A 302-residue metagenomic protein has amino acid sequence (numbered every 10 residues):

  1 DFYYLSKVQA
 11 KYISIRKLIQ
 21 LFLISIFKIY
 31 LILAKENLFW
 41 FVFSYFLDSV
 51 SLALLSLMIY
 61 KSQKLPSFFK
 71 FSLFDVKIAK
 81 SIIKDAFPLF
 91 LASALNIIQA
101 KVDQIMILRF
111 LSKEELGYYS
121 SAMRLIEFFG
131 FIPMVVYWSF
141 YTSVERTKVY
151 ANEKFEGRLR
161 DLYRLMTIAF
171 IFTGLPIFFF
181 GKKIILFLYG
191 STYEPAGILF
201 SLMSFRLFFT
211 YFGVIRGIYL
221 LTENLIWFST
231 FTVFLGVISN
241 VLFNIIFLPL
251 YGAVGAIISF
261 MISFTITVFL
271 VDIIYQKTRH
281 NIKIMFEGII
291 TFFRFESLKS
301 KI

Functional and structural regions predicted by a protein language model:
D1-R16, F39, S201-L235: Membrane-interface junctions at transmembrane-helix termini in multi-pass inner-membrane proteins
L5-S6, L65, I126-N152, E156-L159 (+1 more regions): Helix-loop junctions and terminal segments of transmembrane helices in multi-pass membrane transport/translocation
S6-K7, A34-K35, F110-K113, T222-E223 (+1 more regions): Helix-loop interface residues and adjacent transmembrane-helix termini in multi-pass membrane transporters, primarily
K11, L38-V42, S56-A100, K148-G157 (+1 more regions): Interhelical loop/hinge segments that connect adjacent transmembrane helices in multipass membrane
S14-Q63, M123, L235-S239, A253-K277: Hydrophobic alpha-helical transmembrane segments
I19-I24, F41-Q63, F74-T142, R206 (+1 more regions): Transmembrane helical elements of multi-pass membrane transporters/channels
I83, S120, N152-I168, F172-F180 (+1 more regions): Interfacial transmembrane-helix starts/ends
K113-E114, R160, F178-F208: Interfacial segments at transmembrane-helix termini and the short loops linking adjacent helices
